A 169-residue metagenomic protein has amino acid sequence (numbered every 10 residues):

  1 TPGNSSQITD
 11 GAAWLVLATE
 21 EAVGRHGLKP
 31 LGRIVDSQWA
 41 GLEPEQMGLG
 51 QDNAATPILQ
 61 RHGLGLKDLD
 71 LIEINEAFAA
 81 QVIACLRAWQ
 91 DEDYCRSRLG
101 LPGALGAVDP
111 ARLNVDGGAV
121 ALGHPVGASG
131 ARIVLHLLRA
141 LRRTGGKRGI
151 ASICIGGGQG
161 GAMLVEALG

Functional and structural regions predicted by a protein language model:
T1-G169: Claisen-condensing/thiolase-fold acyl-transfer catalytic domains that form or cleave C-C bonds in fatty acid
